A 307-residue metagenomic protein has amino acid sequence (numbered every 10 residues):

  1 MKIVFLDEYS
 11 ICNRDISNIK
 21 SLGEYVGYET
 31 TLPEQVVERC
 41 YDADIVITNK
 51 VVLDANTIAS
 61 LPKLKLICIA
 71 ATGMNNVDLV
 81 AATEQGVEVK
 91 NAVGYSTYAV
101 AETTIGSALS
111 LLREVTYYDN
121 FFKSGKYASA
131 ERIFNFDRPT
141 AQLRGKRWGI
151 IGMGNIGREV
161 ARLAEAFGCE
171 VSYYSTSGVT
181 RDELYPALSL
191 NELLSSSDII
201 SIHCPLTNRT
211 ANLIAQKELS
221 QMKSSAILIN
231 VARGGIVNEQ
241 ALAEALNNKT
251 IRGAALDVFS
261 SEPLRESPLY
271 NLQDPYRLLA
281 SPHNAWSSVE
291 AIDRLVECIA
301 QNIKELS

Functional and structural regions predicted by a protein language model:
M1-A43, S172: N-terminal glycine-/charge-rich "phosphate-binding" loop or analogous flexible N-terminal tail
N18-S21, F134-S224: Rossmann-like dinucleotide/phosphate-binding beta-alpha-beta segment
E29, A70-A71, V87-Y98, S175 (+1 more regions): Short beta->alpha connector loops at strand-helix junctions that form conserved, small/polar/Pro-enriched
A43, L61, S196-S197, S225: An anion/phosphate-binding loop that grips the pyrophosphate of nucleotide cofactors and donors
V51, T72, D198, C204-L206 (+2 more regions): Short glycine-/small-residue-rich Rossmann-like dinucleotide-binding loops
V52-L64, L79, R209-L228: Rossmann-fold NAD(P) dinucleotide-binding segment
Q85, V93-R147: Phosphate-binding beta-alpha-beta segment of Rossmann-like dinucleotide-binding domains, i.e., the NAD(P)
S225-I227, V231-S307: Rossmann-like dinucleotide-binding domain for NAD(H)/NADP(H)
